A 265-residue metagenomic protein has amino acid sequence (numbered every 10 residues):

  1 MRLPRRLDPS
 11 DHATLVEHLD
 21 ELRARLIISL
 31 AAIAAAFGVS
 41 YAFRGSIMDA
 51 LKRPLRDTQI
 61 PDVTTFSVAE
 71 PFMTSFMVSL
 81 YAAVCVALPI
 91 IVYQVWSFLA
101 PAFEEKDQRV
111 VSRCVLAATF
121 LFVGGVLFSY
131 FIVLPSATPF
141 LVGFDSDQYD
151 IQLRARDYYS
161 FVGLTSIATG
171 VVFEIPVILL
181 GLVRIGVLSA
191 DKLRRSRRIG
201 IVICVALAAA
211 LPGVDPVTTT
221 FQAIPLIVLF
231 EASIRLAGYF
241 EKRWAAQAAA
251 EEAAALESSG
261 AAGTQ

Functional and structural regions predicted by a protein language model:
M1-Q265: Membrane topogenic/interface segments and analogous intrinsically disordered interaction regions
